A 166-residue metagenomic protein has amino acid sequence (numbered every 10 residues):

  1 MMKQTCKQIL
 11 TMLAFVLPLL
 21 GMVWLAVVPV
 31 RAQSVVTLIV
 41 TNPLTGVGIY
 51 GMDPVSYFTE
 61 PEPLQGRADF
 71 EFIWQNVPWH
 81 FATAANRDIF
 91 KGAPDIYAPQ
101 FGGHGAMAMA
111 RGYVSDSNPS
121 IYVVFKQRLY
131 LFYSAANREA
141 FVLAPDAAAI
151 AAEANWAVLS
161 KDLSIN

Functional and structural regions predicted by a protein language model:
M1-Q8: N-terminal secretory signal peptides that target proteins for export/translocation
I9, L13-A14, A93: A periodicity- and composition-biased signal for non-globular, repetitive helical segments
M12-A26: Bacterial N-terminal signal peptides
V28-N166: Charged, low-complexity intrinsically disordered segments
